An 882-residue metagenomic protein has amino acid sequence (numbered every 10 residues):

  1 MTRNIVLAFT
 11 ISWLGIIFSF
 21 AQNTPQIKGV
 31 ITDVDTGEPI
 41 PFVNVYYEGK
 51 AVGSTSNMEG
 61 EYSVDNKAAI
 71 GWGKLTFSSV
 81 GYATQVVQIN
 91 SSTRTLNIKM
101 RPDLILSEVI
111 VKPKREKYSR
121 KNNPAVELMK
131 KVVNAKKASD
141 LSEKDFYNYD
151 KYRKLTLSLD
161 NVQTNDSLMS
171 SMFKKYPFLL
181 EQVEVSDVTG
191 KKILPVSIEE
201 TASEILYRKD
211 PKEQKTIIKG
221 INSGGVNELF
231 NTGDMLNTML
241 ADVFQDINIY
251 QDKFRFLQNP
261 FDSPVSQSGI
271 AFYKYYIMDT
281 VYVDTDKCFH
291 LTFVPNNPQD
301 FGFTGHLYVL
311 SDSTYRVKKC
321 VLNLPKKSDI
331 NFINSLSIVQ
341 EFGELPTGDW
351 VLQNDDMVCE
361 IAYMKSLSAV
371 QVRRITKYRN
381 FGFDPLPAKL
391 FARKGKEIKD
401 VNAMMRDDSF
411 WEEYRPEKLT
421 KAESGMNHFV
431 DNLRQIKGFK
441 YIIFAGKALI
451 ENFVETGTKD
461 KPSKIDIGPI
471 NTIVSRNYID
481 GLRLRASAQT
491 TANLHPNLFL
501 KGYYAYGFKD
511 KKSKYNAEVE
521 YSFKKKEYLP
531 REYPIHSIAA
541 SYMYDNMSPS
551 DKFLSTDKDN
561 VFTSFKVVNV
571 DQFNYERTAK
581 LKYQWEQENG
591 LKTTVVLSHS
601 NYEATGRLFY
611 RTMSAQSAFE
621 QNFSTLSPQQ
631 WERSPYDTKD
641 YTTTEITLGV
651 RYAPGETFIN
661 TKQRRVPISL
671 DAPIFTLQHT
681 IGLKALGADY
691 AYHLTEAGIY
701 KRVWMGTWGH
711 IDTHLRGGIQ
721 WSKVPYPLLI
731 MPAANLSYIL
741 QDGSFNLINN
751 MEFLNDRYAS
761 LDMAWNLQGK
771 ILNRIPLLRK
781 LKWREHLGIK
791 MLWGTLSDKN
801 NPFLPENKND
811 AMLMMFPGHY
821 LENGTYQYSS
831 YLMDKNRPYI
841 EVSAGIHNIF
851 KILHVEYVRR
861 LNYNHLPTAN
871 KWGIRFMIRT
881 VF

Functional and structural regions predicted by a protein language model:
M1-V30, V45, L104-P113, P530 (+3 more regions): Bacterial Sec-dependent N-terminal signal peptides
V30-I40: Structural motif
T32, N44-Y46, S78-V80, R94-L141: Short, acidic, small-residue-rich periplasmic hinge/interaction motif at the N-terminus of Gram-negative outer-membrane
V43-Y47, L75, V111, Y149 (+2 more regions): Hydrophobic beta-strand segments
Y47-G49, K74-V87: A short, solvent-exposed loop/turn motif at the edges and junctions of modular extracellular/periplasmic domains
A51-E61: Short, acidic Ser/Thr/Gly-rich low-complexity loop/linker segments typical of extracellular and cell-surface proteins
R115-C288, V294-G302, M364-G468, T472-S475 (+5 more regions): Structured extracytoplasmic
N259-P260, R393-F882: Exposed, low-structure sequence patches enriched in small/polar residues
